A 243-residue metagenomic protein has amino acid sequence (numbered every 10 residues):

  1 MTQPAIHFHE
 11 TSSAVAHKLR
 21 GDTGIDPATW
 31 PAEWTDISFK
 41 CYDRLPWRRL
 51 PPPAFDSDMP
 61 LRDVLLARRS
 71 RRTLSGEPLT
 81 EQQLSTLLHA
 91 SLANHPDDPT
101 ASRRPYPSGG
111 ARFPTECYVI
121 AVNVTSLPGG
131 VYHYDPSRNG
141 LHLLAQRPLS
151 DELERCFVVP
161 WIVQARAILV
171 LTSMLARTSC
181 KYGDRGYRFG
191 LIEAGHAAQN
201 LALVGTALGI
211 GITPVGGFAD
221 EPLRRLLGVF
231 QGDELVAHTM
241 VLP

Functional and structural regions predicted by a protein language model:
M1-L171, L175-A176, A194, G217-P243: N-terminal accessory segments that position/regulate proteins before the catalytic core
S102, D184-R185: "Short basic amphipathic alpha-helical interaction patches in structured regions
R177-K181: Short acidic/His/Gly/Ser-rich catalytic and metal-binding motifs that mark active-site loops of diverse hydrolases
R185-E193: Short pre-catalytic strand/loop immediately N-terminal to key active-site residues, enriched for Gly-Thr
A194-V204: Long, well-ordered alpha-helical scaffolding segments within enzyme catalytic domains, especially pronounced
A202-P222: Glycine-rich phosphate/pyrophosphate-binding loops and their adjacent beta-strand/loop elements at enzyme active sites
